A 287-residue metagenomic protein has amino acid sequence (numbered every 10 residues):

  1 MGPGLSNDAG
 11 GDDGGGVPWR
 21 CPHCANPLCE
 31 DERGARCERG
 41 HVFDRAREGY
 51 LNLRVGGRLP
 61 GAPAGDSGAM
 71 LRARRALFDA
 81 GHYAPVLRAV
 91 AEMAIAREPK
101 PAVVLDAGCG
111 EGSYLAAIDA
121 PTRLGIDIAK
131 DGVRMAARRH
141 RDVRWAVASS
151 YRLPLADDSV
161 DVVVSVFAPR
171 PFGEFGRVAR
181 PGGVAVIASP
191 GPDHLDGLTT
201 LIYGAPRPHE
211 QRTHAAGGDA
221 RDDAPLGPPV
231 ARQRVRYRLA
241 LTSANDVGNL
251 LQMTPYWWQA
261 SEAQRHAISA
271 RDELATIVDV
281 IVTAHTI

Functional and structural regions predicted by a protein language model:
G2-P63: N-terminal auxiliary segments of SAM/dcSAM-dependent transferases
G16-V17, R234-I287: Conserved Class I S-adenosyl-L-methionine
P60, A64-V86: Class I SAM-dependent methyltransferase Rossmann-like catalytic core, especially the SAM/SAH-binding loop
K100-G110: Conserved class I S-adenosyl-L-methionine
E111-P121: Conserved SAM-binding loop of SAM-dependent methyltransferases across substrates and taxa, primarily the Class I
D127-D131: Conserved SAM/SAH-binding beta-strand->alpha-helix loop
F172-V186: A short glycine-rich, Lys/Arg-flanked "PGG" loop and its adjoining helix->strand segment in the class I
V184-R221: Conserved class I S-adenosyl-L-methionine
